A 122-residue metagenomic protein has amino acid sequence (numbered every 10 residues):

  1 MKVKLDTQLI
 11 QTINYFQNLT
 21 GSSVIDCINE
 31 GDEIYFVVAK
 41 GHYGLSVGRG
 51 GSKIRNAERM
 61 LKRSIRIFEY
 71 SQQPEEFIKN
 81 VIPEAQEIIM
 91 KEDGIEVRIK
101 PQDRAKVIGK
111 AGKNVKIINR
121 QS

Functional and structural regions predicted by a protein language model:
M1-S122: RNA-contacting regions in translation and RNA-metabolism proteins, encompassing KH/S1 modules where present
